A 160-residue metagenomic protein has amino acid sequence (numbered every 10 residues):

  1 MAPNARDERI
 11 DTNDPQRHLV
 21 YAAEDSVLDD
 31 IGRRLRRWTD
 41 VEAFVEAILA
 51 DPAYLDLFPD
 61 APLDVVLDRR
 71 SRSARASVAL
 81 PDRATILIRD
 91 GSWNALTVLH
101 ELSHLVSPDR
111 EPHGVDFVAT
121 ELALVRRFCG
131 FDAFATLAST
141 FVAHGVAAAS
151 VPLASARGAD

Functional and structural regions predicted by a protein language model:
M1-R89, W93, D109-D160: Metalloprotease/metallohydrolase-associated module, dominated by Zn2+-dependent proteases
L96-P108: Active-site recognition of the HExxH zinc-binding catalytic motif
